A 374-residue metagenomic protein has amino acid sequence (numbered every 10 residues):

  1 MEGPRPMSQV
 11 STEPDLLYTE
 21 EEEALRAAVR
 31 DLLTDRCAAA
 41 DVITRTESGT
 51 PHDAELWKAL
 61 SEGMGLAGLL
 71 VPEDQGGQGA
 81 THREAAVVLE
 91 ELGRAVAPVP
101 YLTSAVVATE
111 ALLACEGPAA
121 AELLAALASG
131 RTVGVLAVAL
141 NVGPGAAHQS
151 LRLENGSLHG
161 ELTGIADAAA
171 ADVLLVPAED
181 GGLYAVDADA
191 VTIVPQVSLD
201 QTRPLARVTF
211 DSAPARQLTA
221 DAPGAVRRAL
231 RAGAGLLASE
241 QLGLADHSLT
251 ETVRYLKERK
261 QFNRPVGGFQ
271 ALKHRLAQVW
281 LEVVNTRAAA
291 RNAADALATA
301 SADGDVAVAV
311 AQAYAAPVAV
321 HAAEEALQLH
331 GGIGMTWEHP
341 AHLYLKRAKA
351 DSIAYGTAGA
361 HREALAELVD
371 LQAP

Functional and structural regions predicted by a protein language model:
E2-G93, G130, R231-P374: Alpha-helical interface subdomain recognition
Y18, V42, Y101, L153 (+8 more regions): Short clusters of hydrophobic/aromatic residues that line enzyme substrate/ligand-binding pockets
I43-E47, L102, A137-A139, S198: A short, aromatic/hydrophobic, helix- or strand-capping loop or linear motif that either lines the entrance/gate
D53-E55, L113-A114, P144-Q149: Short, solvent-exposed polar/charged micro-motifs at secondary-structure junctions
T81-A85, A105, A120: Amphipathic alpha-helical segments in well-structured domains
V99-P118: N-terminal glycine-rich flavin-associated loop
A121-T250: FAD-binding core of flavoproteins
